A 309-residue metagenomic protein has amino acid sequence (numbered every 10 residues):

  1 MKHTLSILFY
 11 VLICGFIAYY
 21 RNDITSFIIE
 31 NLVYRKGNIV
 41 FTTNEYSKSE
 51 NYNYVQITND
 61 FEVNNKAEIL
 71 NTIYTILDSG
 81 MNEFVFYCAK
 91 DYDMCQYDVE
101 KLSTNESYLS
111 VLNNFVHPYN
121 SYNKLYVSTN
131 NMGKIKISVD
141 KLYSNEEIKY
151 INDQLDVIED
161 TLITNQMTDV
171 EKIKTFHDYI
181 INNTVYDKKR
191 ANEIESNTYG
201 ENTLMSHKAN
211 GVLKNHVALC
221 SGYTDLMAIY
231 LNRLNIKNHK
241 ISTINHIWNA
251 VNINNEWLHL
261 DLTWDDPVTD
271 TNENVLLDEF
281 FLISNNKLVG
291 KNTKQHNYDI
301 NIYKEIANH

Functional and structural regions predicted by a protein language model:
M1-K2: Short, Lys/Arg-rich N-terminal segment immediately upstream of the first membrane anchor
L5-V170, K174, V289-H309: N-terminal accessory/pre-domain segments preceding catalytic cores
I73, E146, N215-A218, K240: Alpha-helix capping and helix-loop boundary segments enriched in small/acidic/polar residues
S144-V212: Secondary-structure boundary elements
M167, N215, Y230-L234: A terminal-accessory region detector
A209-G222: A short, highly charged nucleic-acid-interacting micro-segment common to nuclease and nuclease-linked defense proteins
S221-L288: Hydrophobic/aromatic-rich core segments of domains that either
